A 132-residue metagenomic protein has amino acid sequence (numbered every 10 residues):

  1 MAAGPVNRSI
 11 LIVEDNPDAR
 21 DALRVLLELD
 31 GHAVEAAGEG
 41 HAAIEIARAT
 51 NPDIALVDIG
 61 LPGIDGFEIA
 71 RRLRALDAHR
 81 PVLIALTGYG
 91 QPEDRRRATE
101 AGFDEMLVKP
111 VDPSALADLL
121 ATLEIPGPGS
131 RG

Functional and structural regions predicted by a protein language model:
D15, E39-A42, D65-R71: Acidic catalytic/metal-coordinating carboxylates
P17-E35: Two-component/phosphorelay signaling modules centered on CheY-like receiver
G31-A42, I46: Short hydrophobic/Thr-rich beta-strand motif most characteristic of the beta2 strand and flanking loop of CheY-like
E45, F67-H79, L120: Short amphipathic alpha-helix used as the core "switch/output" element in two-component signaling
T50-L56, L61: Active-site beta3 strand of CheY-like receiver
P62, Q91, K109: The feature encodes the CheY-like receiver
V111-L120: C-terminal output helix
